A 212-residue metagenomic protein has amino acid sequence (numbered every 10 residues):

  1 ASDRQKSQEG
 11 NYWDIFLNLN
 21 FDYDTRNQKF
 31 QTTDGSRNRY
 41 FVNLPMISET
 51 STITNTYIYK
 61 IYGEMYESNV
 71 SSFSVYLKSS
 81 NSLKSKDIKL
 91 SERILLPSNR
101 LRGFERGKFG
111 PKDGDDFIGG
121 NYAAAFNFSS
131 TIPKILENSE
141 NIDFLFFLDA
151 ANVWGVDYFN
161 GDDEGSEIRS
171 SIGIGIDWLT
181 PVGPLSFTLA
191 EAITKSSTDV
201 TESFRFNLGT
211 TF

Functional and structural regions predicted by a protein language model:
S2-I142, F146-A150, W154-V156, T198 (+1 more regions): C-terminal outer-membrane beta-barrel translocator/porin domains of Gram-negative envelope proteins and their
N18-L19, I176-G183, T201-F212: Outer-membrane beta-barrel "beta-signal"
G35, P97, G103, R169-G175 (+1 more regions): Glycine-centered small-residue hotspots that permit tight backbone geometry or close packing
F117, N121, G161, G165-R169 (+2 more regions): Short amphipathic alpha-helix initiation/capping segments at coil-to-helix junctions
S130-P133, I174-L179: Short basic/hydrophobic patches in alpha-helices and adjacent helix-turn junctions that form amphipathic surface motifs
E140-F144, I168-I172, P181-L185, E202-F204: A short pocket-lining beta-strand/turn micro-motif at the edge of beta-sheets
A150-I172: Outer-membrane beta-barrel transmembrane domain signature
A190-K195: A short, acidic, flexible beta-alpha connecting loop/helix-capping segment that sits on the rim of active
